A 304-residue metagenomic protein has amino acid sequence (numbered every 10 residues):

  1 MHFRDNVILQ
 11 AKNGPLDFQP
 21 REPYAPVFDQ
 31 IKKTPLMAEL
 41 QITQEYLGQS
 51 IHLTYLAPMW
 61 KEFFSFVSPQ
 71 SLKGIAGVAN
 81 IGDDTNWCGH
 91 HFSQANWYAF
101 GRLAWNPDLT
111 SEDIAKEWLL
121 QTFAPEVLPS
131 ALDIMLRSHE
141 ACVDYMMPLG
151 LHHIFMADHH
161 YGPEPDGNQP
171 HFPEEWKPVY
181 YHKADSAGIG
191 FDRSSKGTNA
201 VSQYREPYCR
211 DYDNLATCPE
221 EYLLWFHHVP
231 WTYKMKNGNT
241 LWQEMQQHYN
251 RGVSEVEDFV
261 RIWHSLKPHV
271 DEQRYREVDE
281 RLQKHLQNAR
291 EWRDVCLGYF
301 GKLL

Functional and structural regions predicted by a protein language model:
M1-E117, T122-F123: Catalytic-core regions of glycoside hydrolase
Q70-L304: Catalytic domains of carbohydrate-active enzymes that cleave complex glycans
